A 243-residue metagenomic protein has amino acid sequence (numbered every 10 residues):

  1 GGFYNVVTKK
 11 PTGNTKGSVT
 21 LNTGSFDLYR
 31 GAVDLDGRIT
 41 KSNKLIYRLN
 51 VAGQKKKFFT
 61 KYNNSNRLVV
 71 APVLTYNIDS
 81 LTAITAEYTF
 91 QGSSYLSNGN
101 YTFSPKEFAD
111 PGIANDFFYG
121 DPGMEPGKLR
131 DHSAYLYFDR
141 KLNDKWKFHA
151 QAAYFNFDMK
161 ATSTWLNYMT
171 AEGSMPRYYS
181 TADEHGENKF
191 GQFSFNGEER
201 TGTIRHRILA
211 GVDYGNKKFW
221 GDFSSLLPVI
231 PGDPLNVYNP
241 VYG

Functional and structural regions predicted by a protein language model:
G1-V70, I78-T82: Outer-membrane beta-barrel translocator/receptor signature
K9-D34, T203, V212-G243: Outer-membrane beta-barrel transmembrane domain signature of Gram-negative proteins, especially the mid-to-C-terminal
V19-T23, V33, L49-K55, P72 (+3 more regions): Transmembrane beta-barrel strands of outer-membrane/channel proteins
V33-G37, P72-Y76, L136-R140, G191-G197: Residues on the lipid-exposed face of transmembrane beta-strands in outer-membrane beta-barrel proteins
T40-S42, N77-L81, N143-K145, N196 (+1 more regions): Outer-membrane beta-barrel channels and translocator barrels
Q54, F58, A71-K141, K147 (+2 more regions): Acidic/polar loop-and-plug regions of large Gram-negative outer-membrane beta-barrel proteins
S80-L96, E198-P231: Internal hydrophobic scaffold segments of catalytic domains
P105-A114, A182-N188, Q192-S194, E198 (+3 more regions): Solvent-exposed loop/turn elements at secondary-structure boundaries
